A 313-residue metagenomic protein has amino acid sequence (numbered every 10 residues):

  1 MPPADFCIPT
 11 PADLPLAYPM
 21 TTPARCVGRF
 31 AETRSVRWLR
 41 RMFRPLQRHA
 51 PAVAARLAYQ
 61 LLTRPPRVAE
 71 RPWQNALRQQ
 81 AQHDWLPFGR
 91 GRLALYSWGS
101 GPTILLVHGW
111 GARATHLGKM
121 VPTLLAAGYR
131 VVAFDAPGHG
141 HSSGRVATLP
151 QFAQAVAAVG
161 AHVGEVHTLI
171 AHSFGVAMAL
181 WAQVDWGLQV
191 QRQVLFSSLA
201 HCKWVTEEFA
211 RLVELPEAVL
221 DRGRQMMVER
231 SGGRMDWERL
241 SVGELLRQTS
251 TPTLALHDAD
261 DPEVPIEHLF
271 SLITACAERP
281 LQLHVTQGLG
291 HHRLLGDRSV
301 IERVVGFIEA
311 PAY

Functional and structural regions predicted by a protein language model:
R29-W85: An N-terminal hydrophobic leader/cap segment in hydrolases
A114, V121-S143: Conserved alpha/beta-hydrolase
V146-H167: Alpha/beta-hydrolase active-site loop
I170-A179: Gly/Ala-rich beta-loop-alpha elbow adjacent to hydrolase catalytic centers
V184-M235: Hydrolase active-site cap/lid region
Q248-T249, A255-H257, D261: Short beta-strand/loop motif that positions the catalytic acidic residue of the alpha/beta-hydrolase fold
T251, P265-T274: Short alpha-helix in the alpha/beta-hydrolase fold that links the catalytic acid
L289-S299: Catalytic histidine-centered segment of alpha/beta-hydrolase-like enzymes
